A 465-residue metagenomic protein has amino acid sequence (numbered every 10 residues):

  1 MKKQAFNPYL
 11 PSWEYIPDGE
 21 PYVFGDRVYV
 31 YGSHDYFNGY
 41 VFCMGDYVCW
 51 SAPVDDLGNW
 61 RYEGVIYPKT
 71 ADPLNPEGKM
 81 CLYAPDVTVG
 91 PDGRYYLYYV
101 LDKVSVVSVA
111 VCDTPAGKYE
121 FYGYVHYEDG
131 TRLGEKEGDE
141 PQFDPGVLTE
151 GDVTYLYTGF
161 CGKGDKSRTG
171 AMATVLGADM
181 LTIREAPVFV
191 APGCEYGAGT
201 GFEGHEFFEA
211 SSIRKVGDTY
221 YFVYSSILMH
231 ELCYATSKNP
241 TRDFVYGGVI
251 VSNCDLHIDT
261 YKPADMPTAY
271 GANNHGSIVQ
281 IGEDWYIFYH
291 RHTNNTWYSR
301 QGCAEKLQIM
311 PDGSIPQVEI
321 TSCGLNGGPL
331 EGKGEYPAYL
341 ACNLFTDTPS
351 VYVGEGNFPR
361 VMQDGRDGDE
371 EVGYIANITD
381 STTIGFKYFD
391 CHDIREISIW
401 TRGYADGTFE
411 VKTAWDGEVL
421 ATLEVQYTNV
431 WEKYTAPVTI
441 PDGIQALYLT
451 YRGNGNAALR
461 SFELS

Functional and structural regions predicted by a protein language model:
M1-S465: Carbohydrate-active catalytic/glycan-binding domains of CAZyme proteins, especially the secreted or lumenal ectodomains
